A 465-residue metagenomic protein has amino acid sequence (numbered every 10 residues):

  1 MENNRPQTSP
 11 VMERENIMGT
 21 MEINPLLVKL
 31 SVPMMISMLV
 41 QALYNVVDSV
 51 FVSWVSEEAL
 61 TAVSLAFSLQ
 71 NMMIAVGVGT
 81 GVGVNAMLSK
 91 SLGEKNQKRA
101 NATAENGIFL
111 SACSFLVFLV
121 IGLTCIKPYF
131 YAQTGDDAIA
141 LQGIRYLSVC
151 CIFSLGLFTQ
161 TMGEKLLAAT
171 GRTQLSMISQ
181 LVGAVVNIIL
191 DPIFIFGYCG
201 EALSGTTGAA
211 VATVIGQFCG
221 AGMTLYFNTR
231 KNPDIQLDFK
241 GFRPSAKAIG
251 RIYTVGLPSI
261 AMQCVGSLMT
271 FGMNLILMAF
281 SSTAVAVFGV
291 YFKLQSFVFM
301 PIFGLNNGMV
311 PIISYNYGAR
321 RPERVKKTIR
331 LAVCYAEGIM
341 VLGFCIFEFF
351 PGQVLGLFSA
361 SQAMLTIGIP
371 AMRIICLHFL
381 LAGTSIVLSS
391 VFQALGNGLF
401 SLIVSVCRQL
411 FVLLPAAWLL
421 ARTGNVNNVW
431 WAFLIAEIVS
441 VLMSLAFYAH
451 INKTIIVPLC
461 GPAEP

Functional and structural regions predicted by a protein language model:
M1-S31, L88-L155, E201-L257, I313-H378 (+1 more regions): Short alpha-helical transmembrane segments in multi-pass integral membrane proteins
T20, N24-L43, V47, L69-V76 (+6 more regions): Residue-level signal for short hydrophobic patches within transmembrane helices of multi-pass membrane transporters
K29-D48, V149, Q160, G183 (+5 more regions): Transmembrane helical elements of multi-pass membrane transporters/channels
M34, M38, V50, A86 (+16 more regions): Transmembrane alpha-helix boundary and packing residues in multipass membrane permease domains and related
L39, L43-T61, F130-D137, I193-S204 (+5 more regions): Helix-terminus/linker motif at the lipid-water interface of multi-pass membrane proteins
F51-N71, D137-Q142, T206-G208, A248-V255 (+5 more regions): Interfacial/gating helices of multi-pass transporter permease domains
L60-V120, L157-S176, V287-C345, F349-P351 (+1 more regions): Small-residue-rich hydrophobic transmembrane alpha-helices
G81, N85, C150-A168, S176-A184 (+5 more regions): Short runs within selected transmembrane alpha-helices of multi-pass transporters and secretion channels
